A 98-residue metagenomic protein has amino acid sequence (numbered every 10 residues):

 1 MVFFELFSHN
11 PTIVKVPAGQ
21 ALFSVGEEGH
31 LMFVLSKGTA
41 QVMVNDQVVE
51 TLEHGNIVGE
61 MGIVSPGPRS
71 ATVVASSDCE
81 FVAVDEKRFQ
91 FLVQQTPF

Functional and structural regions predicted by a protein language model:
F4, T12-D78, E86, F91-L92: Cyclic nucleotide-binding regulatory domains
P97: Extracellular/periplasmic metallocenter environments
